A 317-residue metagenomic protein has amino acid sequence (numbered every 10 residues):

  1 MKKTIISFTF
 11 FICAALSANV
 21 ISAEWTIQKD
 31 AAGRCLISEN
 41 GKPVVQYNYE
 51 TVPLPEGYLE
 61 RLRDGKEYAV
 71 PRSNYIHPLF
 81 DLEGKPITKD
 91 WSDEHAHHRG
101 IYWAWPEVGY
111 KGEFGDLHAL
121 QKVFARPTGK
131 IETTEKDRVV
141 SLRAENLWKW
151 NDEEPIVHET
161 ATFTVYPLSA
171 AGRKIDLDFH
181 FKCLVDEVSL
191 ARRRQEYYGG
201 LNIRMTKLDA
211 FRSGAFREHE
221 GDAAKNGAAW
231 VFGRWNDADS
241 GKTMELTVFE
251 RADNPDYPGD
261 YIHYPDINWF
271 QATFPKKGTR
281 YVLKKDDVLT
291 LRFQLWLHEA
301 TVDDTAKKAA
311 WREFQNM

Functional and structural regions predicted by a protein language model:
M1-T4: Positively charged n-region of N-terminal signal peptides that target proteins for export
S7-S17: Bacterial N-terminal signal peptides
I21-A96, D178, A191-R193, K308: Beta-strand-rich N-terminal accessory domains
S92-A171: Extended, loop-rich substrate-binding clefts of extracytoplasmic carbohydrate-active enzymes
N146-W150, F163-P167, F181-V185, E196 (+2 more regions): Beta-strand elements of well-folded, non-transmembrane domains
V165-I175, L190-R192, V282-K284: Short, solvent-exposed beta-strand/turn "edge" segments of beta-rich domains on protein surfaces
E187, R192-Y257: Active-site/ligand-binding surface loops and adjacent short beta/alpha elements that line catalytic pockets across
L246-M317: Beta-strand-rich recognition/accessory modules
